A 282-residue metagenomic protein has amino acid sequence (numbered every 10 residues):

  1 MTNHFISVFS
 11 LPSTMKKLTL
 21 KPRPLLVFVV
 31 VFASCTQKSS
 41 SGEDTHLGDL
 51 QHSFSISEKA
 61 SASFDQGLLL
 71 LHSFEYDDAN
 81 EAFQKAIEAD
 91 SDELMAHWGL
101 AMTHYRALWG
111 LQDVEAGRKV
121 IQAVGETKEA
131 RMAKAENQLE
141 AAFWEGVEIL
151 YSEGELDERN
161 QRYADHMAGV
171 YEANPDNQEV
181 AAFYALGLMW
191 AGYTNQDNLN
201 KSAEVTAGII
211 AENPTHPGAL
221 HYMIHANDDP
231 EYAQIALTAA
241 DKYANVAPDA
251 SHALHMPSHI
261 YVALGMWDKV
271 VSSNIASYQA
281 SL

Functional and structural regions predicted by a protein language model:
A33-S34: C-terminal motif of bacterial Sec signal peptides marking the signal peptidase cleavage site
S39-S73, E115-K119, E136-W144: N-terminal leader/linker segments that initiate helical-solenoid repeat arrays
E58-D65, L94-T103, A133-G154, D176-G192 (+2 more regions): Amphipathic alpha-helical repeat scaffolds of TPR domains
Y76-D78, L100-N137, E145-E158, A191-D197 (+2 more regions): Inter-helical turn/loop elements of alpha-helical hairpins
A86, V124, V170, G208-I209 (+2 more regions): Canonical positions in the second alpha-helix
D90, T127-R131, M167, N174 (+4 more regions): Alpha-helical junction/boundary sensor with strong preference for TPR arrays
